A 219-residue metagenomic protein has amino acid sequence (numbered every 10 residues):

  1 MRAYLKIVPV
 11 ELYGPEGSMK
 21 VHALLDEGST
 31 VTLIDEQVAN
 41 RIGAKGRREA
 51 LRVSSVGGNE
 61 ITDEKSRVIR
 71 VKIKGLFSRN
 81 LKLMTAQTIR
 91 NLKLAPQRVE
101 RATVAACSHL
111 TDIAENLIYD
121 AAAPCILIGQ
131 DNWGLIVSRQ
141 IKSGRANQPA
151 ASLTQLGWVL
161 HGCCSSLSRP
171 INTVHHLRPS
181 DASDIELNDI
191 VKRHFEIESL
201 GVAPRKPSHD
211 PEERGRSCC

Functional and structural regions predicted by a protein language model:
M1-K74, Q87: Acidic, Ser/Thr- and Pro-rich low-complexity intrinsically disordered regions characteristic of mobile genetic element
E11, E27, G46, N59-C219: Intrinsically disordered, low-complexity regulatory segments at domain boundaries and processing junctions
